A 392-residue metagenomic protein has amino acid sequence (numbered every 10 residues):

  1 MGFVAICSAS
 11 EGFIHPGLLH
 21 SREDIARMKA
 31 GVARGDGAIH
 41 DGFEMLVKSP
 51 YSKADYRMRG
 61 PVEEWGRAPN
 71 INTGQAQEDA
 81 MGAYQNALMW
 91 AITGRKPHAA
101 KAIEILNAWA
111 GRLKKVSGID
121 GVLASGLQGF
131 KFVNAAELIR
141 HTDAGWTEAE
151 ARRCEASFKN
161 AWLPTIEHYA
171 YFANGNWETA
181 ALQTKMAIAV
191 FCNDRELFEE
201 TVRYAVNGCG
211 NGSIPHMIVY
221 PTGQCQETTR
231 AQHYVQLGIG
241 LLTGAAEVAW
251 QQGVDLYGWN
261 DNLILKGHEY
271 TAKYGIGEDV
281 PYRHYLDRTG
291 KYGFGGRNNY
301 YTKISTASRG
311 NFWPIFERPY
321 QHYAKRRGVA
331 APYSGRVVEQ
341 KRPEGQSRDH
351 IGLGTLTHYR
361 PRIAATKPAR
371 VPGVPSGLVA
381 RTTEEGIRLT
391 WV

Functional and structural regions predicted by a protein language model:
M1-A5: Bacterial N-terminal signal peptides
C7-Y171, V206, Q226, V248-Q251 (+1 more regions): Extracellular glycan-targeting catalytic surfaces
A91-G94, A189-N193: Hydrophobic/aromatic side-chain positions at a characteristic register within alpha-helices of tetratricopeptide repeats
A124, W177, A231-G238, L263: Secondary-structure capping and boundary motifs in well-ordered enzyme cores
E155-A181, I188, D194-R195, Y204-G212: Extended amphipathic alpha-helical interaction segments
P164-A173, S213-A231: Active-site-adjacent structural elements in folded domains
A365-V392: Pro/Thr/Ser/Gly-rich low-complexity, intrinsically disordered linker/stalk tracts
